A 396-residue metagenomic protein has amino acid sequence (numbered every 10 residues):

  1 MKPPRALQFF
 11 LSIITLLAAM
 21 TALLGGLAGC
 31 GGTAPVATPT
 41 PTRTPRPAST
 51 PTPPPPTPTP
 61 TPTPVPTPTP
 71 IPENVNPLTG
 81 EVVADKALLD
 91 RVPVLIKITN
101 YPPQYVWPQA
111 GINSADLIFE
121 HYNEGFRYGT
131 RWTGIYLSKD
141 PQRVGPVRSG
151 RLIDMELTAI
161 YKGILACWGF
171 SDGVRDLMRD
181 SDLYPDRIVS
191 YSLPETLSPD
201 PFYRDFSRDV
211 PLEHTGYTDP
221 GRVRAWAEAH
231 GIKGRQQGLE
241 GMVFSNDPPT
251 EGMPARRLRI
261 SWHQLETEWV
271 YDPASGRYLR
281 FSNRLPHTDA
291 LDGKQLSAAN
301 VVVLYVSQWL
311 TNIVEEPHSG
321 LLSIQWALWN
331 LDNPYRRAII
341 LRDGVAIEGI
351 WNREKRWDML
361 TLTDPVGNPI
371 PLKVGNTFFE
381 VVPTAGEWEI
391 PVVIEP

Functional and structural regions predicted by a protein language model:
K2-A28: Sec-dependent bacterial lipoprotein signal peptides
P4-L7, P45-A48, T99, R259 (+1 more regions): Small/flexible residues
S12-I13, P35, P64, V301-Y305: Detector for intrinsically disordered, low-structure N-terminal pre-sequences
A19, G29-N74: Ser/Thr-rich, Proline-interspersed low-complexity disordered segments
P72-F119, F126-P396: A surface/extracellular/periplasmic glyco- and lipid-processing/surface-interacting theme
